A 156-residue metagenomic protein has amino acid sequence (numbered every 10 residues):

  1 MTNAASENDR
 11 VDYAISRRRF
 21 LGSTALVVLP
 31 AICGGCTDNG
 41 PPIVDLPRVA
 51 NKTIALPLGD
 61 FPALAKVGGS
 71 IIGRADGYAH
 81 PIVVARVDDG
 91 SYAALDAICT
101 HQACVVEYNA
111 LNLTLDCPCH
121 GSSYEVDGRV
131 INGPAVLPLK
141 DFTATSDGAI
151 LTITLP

Functional and structural regions predicted by a protein language model:
M1-I15: N-terminal secretory signal peptides
D12-C36: N-terminal export leaders
T37-L111, K140-P156: N-terminal pre-ligand scaffold of iron-sulfur
V106-L111, S123-R129: Iron-sulfur (Fe-S) cluster-binding segments and ferredoxin-like electron-carrier domains, especially [2Fe-2S]
L113-G121, I131-K140: Short cysteine/histidine-rich metal-coordination sites, predominantly Zn2+-binding motifs
P118-D127, T152: Extracellular/periplasmic metallocenter environments
